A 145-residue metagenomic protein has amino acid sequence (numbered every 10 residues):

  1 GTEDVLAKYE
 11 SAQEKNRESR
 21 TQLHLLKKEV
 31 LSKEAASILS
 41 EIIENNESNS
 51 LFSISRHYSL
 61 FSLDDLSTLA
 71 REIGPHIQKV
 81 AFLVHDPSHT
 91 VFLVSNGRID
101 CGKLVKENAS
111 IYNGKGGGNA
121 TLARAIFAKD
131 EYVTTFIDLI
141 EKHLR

Functional and structural regions predicted by a protein language model:
G1-R145: Terminal appendage regions of diverse proteins
